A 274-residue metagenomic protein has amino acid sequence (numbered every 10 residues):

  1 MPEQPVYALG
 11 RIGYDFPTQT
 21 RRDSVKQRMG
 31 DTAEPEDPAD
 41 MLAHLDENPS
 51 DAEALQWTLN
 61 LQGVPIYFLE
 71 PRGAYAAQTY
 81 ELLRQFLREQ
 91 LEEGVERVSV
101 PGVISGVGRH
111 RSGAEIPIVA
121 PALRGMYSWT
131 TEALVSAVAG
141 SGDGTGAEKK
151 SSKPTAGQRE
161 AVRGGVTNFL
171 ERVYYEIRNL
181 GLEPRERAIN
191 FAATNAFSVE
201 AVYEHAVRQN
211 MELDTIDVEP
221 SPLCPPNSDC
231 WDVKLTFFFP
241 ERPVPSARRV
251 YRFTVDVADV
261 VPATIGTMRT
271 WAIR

Functional and structural regions predicted by a protein language model:
M1-E171: Extended, non-transmembrane interaction/recognition domains
F86-E93, V98-G102, A188, S198-A201 (+2 more regions): Generic ordered-secondary-structure signal
R124-P245: Long, positively charged binding patches that form subdomain-scale interaction surfaces for polyanionic ligands
P240-T267: A short, surface-exposed beta-strand/turn
T267-R274: Short, solvent-exposed aromatic-acidic interface loops
